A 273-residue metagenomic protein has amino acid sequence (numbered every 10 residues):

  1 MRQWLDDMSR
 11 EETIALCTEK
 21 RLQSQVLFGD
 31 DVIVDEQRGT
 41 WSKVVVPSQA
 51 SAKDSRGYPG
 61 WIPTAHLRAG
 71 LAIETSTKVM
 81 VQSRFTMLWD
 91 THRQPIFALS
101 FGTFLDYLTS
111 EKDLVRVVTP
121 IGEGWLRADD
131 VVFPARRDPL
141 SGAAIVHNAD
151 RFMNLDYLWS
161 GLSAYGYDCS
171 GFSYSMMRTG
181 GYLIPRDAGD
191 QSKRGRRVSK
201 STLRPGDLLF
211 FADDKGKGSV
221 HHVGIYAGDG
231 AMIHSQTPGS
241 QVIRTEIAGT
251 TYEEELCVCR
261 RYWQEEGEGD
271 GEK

Functional and structural regions predicted by a protein language model:
M1-Q3, D7, I14-T18, S24-I33 (+8 more regions): Boundary regions of SH3-family modules and the immediately adjacent low-complexity/disordered segments in eukaryotic
R21-Q23, D214-K215: Short Gly/Pro-enriched turn/cap motifs at secondary-structure boundaries
K43, R116, A231-I233: General beta-strand recognition
R93-P95, V132-A135, L162, R196-R197 (+2 more regions): Aromatic- and glycine-rich peptidoglycan recognition patches
F133-R136, D156-A164, D213: Second-shell loop/turn segments in exported
A143, H147, R151, Y174-S175 (+1 more regions): Solvent-exposed, polar/charged alpha-helical surfaces in well-ordered, non-transmembrane soluble domains, broadly
A149, G161-G180: Active-site nucleophilic cysteine motif
Y182-Q241: ...with weaker cross-activation on analogous glycine-rich loops/strands in unrelated enzymes
